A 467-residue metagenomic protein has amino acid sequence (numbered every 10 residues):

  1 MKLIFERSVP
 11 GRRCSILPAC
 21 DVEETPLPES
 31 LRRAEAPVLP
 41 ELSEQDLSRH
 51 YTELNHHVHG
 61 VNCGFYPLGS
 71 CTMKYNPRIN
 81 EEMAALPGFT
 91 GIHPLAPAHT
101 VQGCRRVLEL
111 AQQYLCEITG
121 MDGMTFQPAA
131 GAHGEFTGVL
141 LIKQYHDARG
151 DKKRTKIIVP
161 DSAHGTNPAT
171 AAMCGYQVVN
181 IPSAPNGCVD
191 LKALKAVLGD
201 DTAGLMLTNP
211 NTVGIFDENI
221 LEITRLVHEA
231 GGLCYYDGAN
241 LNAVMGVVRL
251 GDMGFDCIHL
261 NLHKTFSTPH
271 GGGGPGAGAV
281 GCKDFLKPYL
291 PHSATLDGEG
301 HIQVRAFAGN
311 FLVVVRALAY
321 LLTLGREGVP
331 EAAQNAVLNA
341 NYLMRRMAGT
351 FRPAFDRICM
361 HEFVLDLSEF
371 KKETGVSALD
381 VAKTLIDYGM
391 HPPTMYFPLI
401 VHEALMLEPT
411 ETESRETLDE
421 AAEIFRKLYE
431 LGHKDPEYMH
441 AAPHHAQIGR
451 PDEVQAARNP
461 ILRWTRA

Functional and structural regions predicted by a protein language model:
M1-G123, D147, V248, V304 (+1 more regions): Non-catalytic terminal extensions of PLP-dependent enzymes
H59-N80, Q127-E135, F266-G281, N310-V313 (+1 more regions): Conserved phosphate/anionic-ligand binding catalytic regions in large, soluble enzymes, centered on
T72, A130, N211, N240 (+5 more regions): Short, flexible loop/turn elements at secondary-structure junctions
G103-R106, H133-E299, G375-V376, E403: Conserved PLP-enzyme active-site core in the AAT-like
D122-P128, K156-V159: A short, small-residue-rich loop immediately preceding and capping a beta-strand
T125, V179-I181, P393: General small-molecule cofactor/ligand-binding pocket signal
P275-M344: Mobile "lid/hinge" segments at catalytic clefts and subdomain interfaces of large enzymes
